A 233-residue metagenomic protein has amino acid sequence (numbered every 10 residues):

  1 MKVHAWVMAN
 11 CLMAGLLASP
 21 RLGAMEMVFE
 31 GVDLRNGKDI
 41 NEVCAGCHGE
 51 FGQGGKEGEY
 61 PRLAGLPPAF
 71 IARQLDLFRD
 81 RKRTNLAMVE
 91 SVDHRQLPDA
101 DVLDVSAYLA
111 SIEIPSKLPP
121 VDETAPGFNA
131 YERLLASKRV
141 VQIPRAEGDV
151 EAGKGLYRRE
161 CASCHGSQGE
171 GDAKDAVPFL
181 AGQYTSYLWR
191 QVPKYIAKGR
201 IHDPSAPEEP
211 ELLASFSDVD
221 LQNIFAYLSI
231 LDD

Functional and structural regions predicted by a protein language model:
M1-N10: Bacterial N-terminal signal peptides that target proteins for export
A9-A18: Bacterial N-terminal signal peptides
R21-N41, G54-E59, T124-L156, D172-A173: Electrostatic cytochrome c docking/interface patches
L34-N85: The feature marks the first
R35-A45, P68-A72, K154-A162, A181-Q191: Sequence context surrounding c-type heme c attachment/ligation sites in exported
N36-D39, F70, A87, A100 (+6 more regions): Extracytoplasmic/secreted proteins, especially bacterial periplasmic and envelope-associated proteins
G37, E42-E50, V105, L109 (+4 more regions): The canonical Cys-X-X-Cys-His
K56-R62, L77-A125, A173-F179, I196-D232: Axial heme c-ligation environment in periplasmic c-type cytochrome domains
